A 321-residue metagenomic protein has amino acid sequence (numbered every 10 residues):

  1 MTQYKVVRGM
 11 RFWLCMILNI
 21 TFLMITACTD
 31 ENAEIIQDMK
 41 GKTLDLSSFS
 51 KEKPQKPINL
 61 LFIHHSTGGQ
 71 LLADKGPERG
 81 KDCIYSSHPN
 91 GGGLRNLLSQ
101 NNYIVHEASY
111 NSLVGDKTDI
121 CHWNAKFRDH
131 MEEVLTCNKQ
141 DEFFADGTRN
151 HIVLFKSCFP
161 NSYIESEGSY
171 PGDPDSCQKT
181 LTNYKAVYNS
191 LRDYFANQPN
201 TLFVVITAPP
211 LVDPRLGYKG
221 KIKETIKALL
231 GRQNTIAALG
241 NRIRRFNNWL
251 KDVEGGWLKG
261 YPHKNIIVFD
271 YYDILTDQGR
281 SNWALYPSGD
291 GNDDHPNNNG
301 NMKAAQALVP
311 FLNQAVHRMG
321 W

Functional and structural regions predicted by a protein language model:
M1-M10: N-terminal secretory signal peptides that target proteins for export/translocation
M24-A27: C-terminal motif of bacterial Sec signal peptides marking the signal peptidase cleavage site
E31-G92, N96-S99, N313-W321: N-terminal module-boundary/linker segments of secreted carbohydrate-active enzymes
K56-L60, N101-H106, T148-V153, A196-V204 (+1 more regions): Loop/turn elements at helix/coil->beta-strand transitions in domains of secreted/extracellular proteins
I63-S66, A108-V114, F155-P160, I206-L211 (+2 more regions): Active-site-proximal beta-strand/loop segments in catalytic clefts of secreted hydrolases
G69-Q178: Conserved SGNH/GDSL esterase-like catalytic core that processes O-acyl groups on lipids and polysaccharides
E78-S87, S162-T182, Y218-A238, S288-D290: A solvent-exposed, charged loop/short amphipathic helix patch at secondary-structure junctions
V212-W321: Catalytic His-Asp segment of secreted/periplasmic serine-dependent ester chemistry enzymes
